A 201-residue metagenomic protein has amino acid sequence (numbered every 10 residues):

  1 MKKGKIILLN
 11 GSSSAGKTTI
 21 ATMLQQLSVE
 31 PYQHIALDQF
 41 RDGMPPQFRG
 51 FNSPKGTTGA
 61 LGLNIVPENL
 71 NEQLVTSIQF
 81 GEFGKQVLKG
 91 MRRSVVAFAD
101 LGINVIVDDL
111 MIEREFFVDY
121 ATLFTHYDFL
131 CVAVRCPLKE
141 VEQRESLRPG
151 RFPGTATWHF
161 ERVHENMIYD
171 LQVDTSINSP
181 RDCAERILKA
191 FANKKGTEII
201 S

Functional and structural regions predicted by a protein language model:
M1-G4: Phosphate-binding P-loop
L9: Hydrophobic anchor at the beta1->P-loop junction of P-loop NTPases
S12: P-loop (Walker A) phosphate-binding loop of NTP-binding proteins
A15: ATP-binding Walker
T18: Walker A/P-loop
Q25-Q86: Conserved substrate/cofactor phosphate-moiety recognition/catalytic segment in nucleotide-dependent phosphotransferases
V95-G150, T155-A156: ATP-dependent NMP and nucleoside kinases share a basic, alpha-helical "lid"
L138, Q143-K189, N193-S201: Small-molecule kinase domains that catalyze NTP-dependent phosphoryl transfer to phosphate-bearing small molecules
